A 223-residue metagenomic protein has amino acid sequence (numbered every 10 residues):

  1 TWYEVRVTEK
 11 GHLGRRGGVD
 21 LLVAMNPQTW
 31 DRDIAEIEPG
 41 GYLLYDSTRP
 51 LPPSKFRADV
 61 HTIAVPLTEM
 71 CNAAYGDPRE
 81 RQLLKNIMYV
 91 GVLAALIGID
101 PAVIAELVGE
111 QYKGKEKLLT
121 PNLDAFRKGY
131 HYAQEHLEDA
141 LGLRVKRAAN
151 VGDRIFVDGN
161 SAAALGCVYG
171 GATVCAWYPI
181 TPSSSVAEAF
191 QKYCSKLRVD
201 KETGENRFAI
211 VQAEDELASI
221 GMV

Functional and structural regions predicted by a protein language model:
T1-G170, V174-A176: Active-site cofactor/cluster-binding pocket
T1-L22, G170-E214: Anionic-ligand anchoring segments at beta-strand to alpha-helix junctions in alpha/beta enzyme folds, i.e., glycine
T29-W30, P182, E214-I220: Short acidic loop-to-helix transition motifs that present clustered carboxylates
T48, L67, I180, A213-E216: An acidic- and aromatic-residue-enriched active-site/binding cleft used to recognize and process polar
T120-L123, R127, S184, E188 (+1 more regions): An alpha-helix initiation/capping motif
I155-G159, Q212-A218: A general structural motif
A164, I220-V223: Generic hydrophobic/aromatic pocket-lining and core-packing "Φ" positions
